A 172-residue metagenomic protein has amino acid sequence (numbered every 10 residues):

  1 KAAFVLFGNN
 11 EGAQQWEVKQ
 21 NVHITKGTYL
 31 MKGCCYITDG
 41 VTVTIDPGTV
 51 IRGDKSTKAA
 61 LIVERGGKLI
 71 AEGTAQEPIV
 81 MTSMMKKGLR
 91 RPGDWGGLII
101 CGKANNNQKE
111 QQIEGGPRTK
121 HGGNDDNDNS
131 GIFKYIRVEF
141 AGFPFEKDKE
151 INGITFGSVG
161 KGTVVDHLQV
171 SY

Functional and structural regions predicted by a protein language model:
K1-Y172: Beta-strand/loop edge motif enriched in small/polar residues
